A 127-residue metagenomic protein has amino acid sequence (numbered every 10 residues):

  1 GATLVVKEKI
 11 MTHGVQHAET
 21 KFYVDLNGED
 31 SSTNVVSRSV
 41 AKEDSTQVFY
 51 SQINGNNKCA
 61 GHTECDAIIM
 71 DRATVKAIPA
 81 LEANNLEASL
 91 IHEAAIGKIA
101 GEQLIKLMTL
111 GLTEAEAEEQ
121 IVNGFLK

Functional and structural regions predicted by a protein language model:
G1-L112, V122-K127: Conserved beta-strand/loop scaffold segments within soluble protein domains that form the structured core and edges
